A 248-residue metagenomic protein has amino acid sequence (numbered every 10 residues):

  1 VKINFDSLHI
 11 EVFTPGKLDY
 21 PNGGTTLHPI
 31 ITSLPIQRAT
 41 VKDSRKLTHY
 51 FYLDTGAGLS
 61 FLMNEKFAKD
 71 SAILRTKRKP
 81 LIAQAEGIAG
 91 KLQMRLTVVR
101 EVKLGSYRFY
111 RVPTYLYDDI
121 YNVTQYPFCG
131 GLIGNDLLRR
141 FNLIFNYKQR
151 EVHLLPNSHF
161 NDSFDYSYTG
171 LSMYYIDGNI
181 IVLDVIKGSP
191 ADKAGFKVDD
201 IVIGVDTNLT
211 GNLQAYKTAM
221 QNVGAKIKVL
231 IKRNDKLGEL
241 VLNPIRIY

Functional and structural regions predicted by a protein language model:
V1-Y248: Pepsin/retropepsin-fold aspartyl endopeptidases
